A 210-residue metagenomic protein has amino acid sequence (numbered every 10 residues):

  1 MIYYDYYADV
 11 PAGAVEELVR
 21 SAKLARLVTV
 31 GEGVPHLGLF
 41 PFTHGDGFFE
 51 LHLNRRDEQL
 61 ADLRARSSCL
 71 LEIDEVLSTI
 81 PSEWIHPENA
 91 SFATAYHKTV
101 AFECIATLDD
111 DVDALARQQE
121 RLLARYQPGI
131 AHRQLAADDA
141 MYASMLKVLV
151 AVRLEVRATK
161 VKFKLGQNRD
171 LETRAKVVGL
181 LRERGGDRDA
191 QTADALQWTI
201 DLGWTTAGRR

Functional and structural regions predicted by a protein language model:
M1-E50: An N-terminal domain-cap segment
R20, R64-C69, E120-P128: Short, intrinsically disordered, mixed-charge
A22-L24, R66-S68, H97, L149-A151: Short, surface-exposed beta-edge/turn micro-motifs
G33, C104, V152-L154: A residue-level signal for conserved active-site and pocket-lining positions in enzyme catalytic cores
V34, F42-E50, R55-E58, E75-T79 (+1 more regions): Short, charged/polar surface micro-motifs in flexible loops or helix N-caps
R55-Q118: Short, structured beta-strand-loop surface elements
D109-R210: C-terminal edge-of-domain segments
